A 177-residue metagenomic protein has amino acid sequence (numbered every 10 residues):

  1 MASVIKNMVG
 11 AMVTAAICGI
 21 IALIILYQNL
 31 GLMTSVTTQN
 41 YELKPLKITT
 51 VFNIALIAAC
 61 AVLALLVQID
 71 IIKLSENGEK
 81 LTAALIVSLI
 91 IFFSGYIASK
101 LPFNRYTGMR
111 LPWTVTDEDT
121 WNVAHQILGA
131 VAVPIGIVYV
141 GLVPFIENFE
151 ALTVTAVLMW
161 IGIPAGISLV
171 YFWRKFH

Functional and structural regions predicted by a protein language model:
M1-V4, E42-A83: Long, highly hydrophobic alpha-helical transmembrane signal-anchor segments
A2-F52: Interfacial loop at the N-terminal end of multi-pass membrane proteins
V4-I20, E76-S94, A156: Alpha-helical transmembrane segments
G10, N122-R174: Terminal transmembrane helical module of multi-pass membrane proteins
C18-T34, F93-M109, V170-K175: Membrane-water interface of transmembrane alpha-helices
A22-Y27, L46-A58, N122-V133: Select subsegments of transmembrane alpha-helices in polytopic membrane proteins, especially boundary-proximal
G31, L65-I72, L142-F145: Juxtamembrane "helix-exit" motif on the non-cytosolic side of transmembrane helices
G31-E42, P102-T120, A124: Cytosolic, membrane-interface loops and tails of multi-pass inner-membrane proteins
